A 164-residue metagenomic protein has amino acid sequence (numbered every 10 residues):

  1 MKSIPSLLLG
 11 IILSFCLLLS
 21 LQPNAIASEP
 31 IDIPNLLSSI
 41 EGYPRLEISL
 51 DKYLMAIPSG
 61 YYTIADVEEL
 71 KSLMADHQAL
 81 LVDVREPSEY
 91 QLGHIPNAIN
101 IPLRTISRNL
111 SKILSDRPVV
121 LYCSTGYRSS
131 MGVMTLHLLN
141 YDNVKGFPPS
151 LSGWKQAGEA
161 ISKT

Functional and structural regions predicted by a protein language model:
K2-L73, A79, Q91-P118, Y127-T164: Rhodanese-like catalytic fold shared by cysteine-dependent sulfurtransferases and DSP/PTP-type phosphatases
L81-D83: Structural scaffold elements adjacent to functional motifs in cytosolic proteins
R85-E89: Short, polar loop motifs at secondary-structure junctions
Y122-C123: Short, surface-exposed ligand- or partner-binding patches at beta-edge/loop junctions that are enriched in aromatics
